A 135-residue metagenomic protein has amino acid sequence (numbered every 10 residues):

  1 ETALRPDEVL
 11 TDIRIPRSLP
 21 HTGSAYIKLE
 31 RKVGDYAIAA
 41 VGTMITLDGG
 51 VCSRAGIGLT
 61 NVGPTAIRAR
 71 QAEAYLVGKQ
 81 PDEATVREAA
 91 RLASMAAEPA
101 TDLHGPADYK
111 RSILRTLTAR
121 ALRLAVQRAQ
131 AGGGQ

Functional and structural regions predicted by a protein language model:
E1-Q135: C-terminal structural segment of proteins
